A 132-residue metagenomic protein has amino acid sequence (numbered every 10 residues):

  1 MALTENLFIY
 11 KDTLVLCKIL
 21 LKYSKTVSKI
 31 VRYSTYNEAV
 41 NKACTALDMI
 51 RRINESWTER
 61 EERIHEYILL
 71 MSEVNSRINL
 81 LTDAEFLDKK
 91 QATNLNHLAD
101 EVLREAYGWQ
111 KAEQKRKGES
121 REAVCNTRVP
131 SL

Functional and structural regions predicted by a protein language model:
M1-L132: Amphipathic alpha-helical assembly/interaction segments
